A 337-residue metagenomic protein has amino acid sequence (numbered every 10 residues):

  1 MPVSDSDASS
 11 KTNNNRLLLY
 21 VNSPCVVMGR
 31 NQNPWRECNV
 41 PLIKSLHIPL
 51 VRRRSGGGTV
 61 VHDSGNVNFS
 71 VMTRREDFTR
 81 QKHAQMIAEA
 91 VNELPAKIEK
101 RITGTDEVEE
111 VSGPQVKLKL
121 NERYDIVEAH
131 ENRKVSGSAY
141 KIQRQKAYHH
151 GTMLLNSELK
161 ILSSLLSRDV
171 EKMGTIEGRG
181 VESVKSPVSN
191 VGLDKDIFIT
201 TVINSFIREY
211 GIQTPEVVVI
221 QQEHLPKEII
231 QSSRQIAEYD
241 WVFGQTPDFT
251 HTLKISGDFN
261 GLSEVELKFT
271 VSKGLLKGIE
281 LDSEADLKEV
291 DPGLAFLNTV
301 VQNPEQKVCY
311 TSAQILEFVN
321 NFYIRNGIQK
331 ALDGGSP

Functional and structural regions predicted by a protein language model:
M1-K82, M86-E89, A313, G335-P337: N-terminal lobe of the biotin/lipoate ligase/transferase fold
L18, T59, K117, E266-K268: Short, surface-exposed charged micro-motifs
N22, D63-S64, A129-N132, Q143-R144 (+3 more regions): Short acidic-glycine loop/turn motifs at beta-strand connectors
P49, R53-N68, I126-E128, K134 (+2 more regions): FAD-binding core of FAD-dependent oxidoreductases, characterized by glycine-rich FAD pyrophosphate-binding loops
F69-M72, G151, L276-L281: Short, well-ordered beta-strand elements
Q85-L118, K134-T250, E284-P337: Long, positively charged amphipathic alpha-helical accessory segments at protein N-termini or as interdomain linkers
I236-E238, G244-F269, G274-L275: A beta-strand-loop signature enriched in Asp, Gly, Thr, and Trp that corresponds to the sialidase/neuraminidase Asp-box
G261-A295: Catalytic-core signal marking the mid-to-C-terminal active-site face
